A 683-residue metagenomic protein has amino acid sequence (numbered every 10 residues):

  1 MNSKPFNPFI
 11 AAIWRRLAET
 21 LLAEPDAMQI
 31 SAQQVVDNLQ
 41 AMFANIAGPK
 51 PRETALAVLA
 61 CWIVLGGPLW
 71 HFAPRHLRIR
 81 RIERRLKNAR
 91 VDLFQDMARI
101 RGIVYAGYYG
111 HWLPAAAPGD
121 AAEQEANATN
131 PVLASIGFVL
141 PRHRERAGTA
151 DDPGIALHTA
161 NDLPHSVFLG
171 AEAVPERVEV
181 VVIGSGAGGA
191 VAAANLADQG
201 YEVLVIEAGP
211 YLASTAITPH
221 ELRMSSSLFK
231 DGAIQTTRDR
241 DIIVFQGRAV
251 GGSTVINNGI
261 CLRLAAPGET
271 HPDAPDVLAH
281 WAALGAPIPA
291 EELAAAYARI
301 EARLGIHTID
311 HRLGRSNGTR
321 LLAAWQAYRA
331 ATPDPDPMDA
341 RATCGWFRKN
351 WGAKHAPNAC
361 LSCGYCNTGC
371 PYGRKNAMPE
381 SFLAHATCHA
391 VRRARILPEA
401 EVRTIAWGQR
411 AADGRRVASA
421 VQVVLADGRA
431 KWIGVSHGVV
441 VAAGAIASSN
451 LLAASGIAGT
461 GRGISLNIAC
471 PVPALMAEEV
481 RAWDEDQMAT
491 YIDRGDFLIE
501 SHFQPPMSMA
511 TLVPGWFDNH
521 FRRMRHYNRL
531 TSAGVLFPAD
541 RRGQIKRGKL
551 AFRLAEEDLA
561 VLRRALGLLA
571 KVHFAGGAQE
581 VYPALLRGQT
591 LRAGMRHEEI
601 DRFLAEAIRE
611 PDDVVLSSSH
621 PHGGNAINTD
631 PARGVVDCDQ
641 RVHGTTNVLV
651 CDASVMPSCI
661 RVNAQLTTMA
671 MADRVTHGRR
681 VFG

Functional and structural regions predicted by a protein language model:
S3-R16, L21, P25-I30, D37 (+5 more regions): Extreme N-terminal leader/targeting segments of oxidoreductases
N45, V64, R81, N88 (+4 more regions): C-terminal lid/capping helical subdomain adjacent to the catalytic/cofactor pocket in oxidative enzymes
N45-R81: Mid-length scaffold segments of soluble, non-membrane domains
Y108, G119-L163, V167, P287-E401 (+2 more regions): Conserved redox-cofactor binding core of oxidoreductases
R177-V205: N-terminal Rossmann-like FAD-binding beta1-loop-alpha1 element of flavoenzymes
N195-P219, A249, T387-V391, A400 (+6 more regions): Glycine-rich loop(s) and the adjacent beta-strand/alpha-helix scaffold that form part
M224-H311, T531-R541: Redox-cofactor-proximal catalytic regions of oxidoreductases
E269-A274, I457-H573, E580, T590 (+4 more regions): FAD cofactor-binding and catalytic pocket of flavoenzymes
